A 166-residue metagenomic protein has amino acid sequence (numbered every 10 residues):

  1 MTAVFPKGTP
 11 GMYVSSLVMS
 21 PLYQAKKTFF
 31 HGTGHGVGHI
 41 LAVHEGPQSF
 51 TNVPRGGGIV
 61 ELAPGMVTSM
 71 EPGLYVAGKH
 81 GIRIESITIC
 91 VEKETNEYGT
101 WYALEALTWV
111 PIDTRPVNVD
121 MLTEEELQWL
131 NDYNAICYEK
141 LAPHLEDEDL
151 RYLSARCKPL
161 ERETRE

Functional and structural regions predicted by a protein language model:
M1-E166: Active-site neighborhoods and metal-handling regions in enzymes and metal-associated proteins
